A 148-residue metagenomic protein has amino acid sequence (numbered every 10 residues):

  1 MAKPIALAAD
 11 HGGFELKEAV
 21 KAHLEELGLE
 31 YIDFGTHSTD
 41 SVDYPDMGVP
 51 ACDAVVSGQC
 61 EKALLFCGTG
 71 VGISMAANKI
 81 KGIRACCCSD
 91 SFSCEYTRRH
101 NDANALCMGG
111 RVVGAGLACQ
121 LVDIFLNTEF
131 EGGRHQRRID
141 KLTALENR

Functional and structural regions predicted by a protein language model:
M1-P4, E25, A51, L145-R148: SAM-dependent methyltransferases
P4-I5, C60-A63, G82-R84: Short active-site oxyanion
A6-A8, G12-G13, S91-R148: C-terminal binding/interaction regions
A6-E26: Glycine-rich phosphate/diphosphate-binding loop of Rossmann-like nucleotide-binding domains
E30-S41: A short beta-strand-loop structural module common to alpha/beta enzyme folds
D46-V49, C88-D90: Charged helix-capping and loop-helix junction motifs
M47-L65, T69: Short, structured active-site "lid" loops
L65-R111: Mid-chain, well-packed structural core segment of small domains
